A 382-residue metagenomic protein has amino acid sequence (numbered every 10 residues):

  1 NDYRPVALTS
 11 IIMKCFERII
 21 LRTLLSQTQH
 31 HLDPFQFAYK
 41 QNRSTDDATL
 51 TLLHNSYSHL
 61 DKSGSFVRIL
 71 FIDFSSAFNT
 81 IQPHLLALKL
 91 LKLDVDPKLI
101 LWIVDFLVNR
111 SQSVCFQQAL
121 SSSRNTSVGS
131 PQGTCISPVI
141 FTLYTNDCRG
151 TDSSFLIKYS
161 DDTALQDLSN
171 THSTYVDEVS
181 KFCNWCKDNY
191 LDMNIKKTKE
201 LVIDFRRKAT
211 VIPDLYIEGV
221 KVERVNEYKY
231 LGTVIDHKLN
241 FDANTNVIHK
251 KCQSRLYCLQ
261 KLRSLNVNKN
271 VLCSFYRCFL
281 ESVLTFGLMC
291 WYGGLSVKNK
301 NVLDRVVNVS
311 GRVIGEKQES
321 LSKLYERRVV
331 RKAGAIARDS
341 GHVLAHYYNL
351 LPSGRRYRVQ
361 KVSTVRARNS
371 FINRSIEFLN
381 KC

Functional and structural regions predicted by a protein language model:
N1, A7, I11, L120 (+4 more regions): Surface-exposed loop/turn segments and immediately adjacent short secondary-structure elements within folded domains
N1-P131, D167: Conserved pre-catalytic core of RNA-dependent polymerases
R4, F16, I20, L24 (+15 more regions): Mobile genetic element proteins and their domesticated derivatives, centered on retroelements and DNA transposons
A7-M13, F37-D46, H59-K62, S75-N79 (+8 more regions): Conserved, non-catalytic sequence blocks in retroelement Pol enzymes and Pol-derived host proteins
S10-I12, T23, I72-F74, D162 (+5 more regions): Residues immediately flanking
N184, D192-N226: Short, conserved micro-motifs composed of acidic
V220-M289: Basic, alpha-helical interaction scaffolds
S296-C382: Short linear motifs embedded in intrinsically disordered, charge-biased segments
